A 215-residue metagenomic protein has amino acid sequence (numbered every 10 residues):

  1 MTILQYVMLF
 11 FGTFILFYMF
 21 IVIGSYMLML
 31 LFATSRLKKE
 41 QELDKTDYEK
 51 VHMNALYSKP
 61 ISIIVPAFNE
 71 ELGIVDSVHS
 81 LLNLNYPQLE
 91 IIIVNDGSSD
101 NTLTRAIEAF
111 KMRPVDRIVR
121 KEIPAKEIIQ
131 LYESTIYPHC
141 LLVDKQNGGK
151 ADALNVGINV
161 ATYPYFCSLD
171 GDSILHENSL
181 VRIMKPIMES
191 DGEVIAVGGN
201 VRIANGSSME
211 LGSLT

Functional and structural regions predicted by a protein language model:
M1-A55: N-terminal membrane-anchoring/stem segments of glycan-assembly enzymes
A33, V115-N155, E177-T215: Long helical/loop segments within the catalytic core of UDP-sugar-dependent glycosyltransferases, especially the large
L43-Y48, E70-N83, T104, D152: Short, well-formed alpha-helical segments that are part of the catalytic scaffolds of diverse glycosyltransferases
K59-S62, E90: Cell-envelope/extracellular polymer assembly enzymes that use nucleotide-activated donors
H79-Q88, A109-R113, S190: Short, acidic, metal-binding catalytic loop of nucleotide-sugar glycosyltransferases
N95-V115: A conserved acidic beta->alpha catalytic loop
F166: Short aromatic/hydrophobic "clamp" motif used to bind/position activated sugar donors
D170-I174: The conserved acidic donor/metal-binding loop of glycosyltransferases
